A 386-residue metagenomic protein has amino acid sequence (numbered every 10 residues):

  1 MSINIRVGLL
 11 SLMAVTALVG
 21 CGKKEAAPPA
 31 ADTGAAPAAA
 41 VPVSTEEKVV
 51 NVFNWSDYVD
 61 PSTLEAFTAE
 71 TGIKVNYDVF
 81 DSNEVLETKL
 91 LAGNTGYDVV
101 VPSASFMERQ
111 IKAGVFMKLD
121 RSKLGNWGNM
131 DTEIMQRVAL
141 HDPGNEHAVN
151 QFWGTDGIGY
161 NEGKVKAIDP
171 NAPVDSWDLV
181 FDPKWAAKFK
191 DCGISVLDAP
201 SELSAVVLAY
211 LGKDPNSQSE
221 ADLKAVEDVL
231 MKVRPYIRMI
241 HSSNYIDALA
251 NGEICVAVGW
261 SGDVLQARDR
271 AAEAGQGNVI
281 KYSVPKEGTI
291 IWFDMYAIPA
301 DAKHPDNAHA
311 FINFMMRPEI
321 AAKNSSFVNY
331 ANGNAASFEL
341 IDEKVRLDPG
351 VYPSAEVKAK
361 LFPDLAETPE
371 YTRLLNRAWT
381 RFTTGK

Functional and structural regions predicted by a protein language model:
C21-K24: Bacterial signal peptide processing site
G34-Q110: Early extracytoplasmic/lumenal segment of secretory-pathway proteins
V101-Y236, H241-A250: Extracytoplasmic ligand-binding site segments that recognize negatively charged/polar headgroups
F106-R109, V256-G277: A ligand-binding cleft/hinge motif common to bilobed small-molecule-binding domains
M117-G128, D178, A274-I290, P299-A302: Short beta-strand->loop
L223-K232, R238, Q276-A297, R346: Periplasmic-binding protein-like
D247, A355-K386: Conserved C-terminal helix/tail region of periplasmic/extracytoplasmic solute-binding proteins
D294, P299-K360: Mature extracytoplasmic/periplasmic domains
